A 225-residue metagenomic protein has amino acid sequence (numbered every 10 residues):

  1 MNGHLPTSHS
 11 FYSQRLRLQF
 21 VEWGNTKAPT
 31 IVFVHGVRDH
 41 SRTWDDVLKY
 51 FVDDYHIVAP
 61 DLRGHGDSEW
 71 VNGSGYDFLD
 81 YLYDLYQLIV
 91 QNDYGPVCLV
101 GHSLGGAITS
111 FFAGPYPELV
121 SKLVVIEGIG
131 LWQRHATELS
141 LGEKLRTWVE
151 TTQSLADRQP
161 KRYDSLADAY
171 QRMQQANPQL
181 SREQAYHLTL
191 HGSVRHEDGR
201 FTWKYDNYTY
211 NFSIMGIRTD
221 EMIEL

Functional and structural regions predicted by a protein language model:
M1-I31, V52-Y55, Y94-G95, G130: Alpha/beta-hydrolase fold catalytic core
S13-L16, V52-D53, V58-V100, L104 (+2 more regions): Active-site loop/oxyanion-hole signature of alpha/beta-hydrolase fold enzymes
Q19-V71: Conserved HGGG/HGGXW glycine-rich cap/lid loop of the alpha/beta-hydrolase fold
Y50, Y94-S140: Conserved hydrolase catalytic core segment
I126-I129, Q133-K161: A catalytic-pocket lid/entrance helix-loop region that shapes and gates access to the active site across common
Q153-Q159, D168-L180, G192-V194, N211-G216: Helix-loop "lid/cap" segments that line or gate small-molecule binding pockets
V194-L225: Conserved serine/cysteine hydrolase catalytic core
